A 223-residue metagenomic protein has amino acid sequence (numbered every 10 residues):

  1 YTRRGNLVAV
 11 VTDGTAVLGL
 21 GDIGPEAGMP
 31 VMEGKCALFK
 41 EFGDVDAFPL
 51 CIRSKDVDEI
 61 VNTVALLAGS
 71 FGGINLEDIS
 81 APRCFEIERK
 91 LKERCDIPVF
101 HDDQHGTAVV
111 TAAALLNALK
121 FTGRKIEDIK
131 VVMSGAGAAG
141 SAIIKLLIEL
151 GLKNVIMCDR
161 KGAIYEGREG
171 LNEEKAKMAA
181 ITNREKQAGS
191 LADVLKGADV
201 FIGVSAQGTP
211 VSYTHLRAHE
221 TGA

Functional and structural regions predicted by a protein language model:
Y1-E93, A112, L116-T122: Metallocofactor- and cofactor-centric catalytic cores in central/energy metabolism, strongly enriched
V17, S80-P82, G140, I202 (+2 more regions): Glycine-rich nucleotide phosphate-binding loop and flanking beta-alpha elements of Rossmann-like dinucleotide-binding
E26-P30, C36, V110-V194: Glycine-rich phosphate/diphosphate-binding loop of Rossmann-like nucleotide-binding domains
P49, N75-D78, V99-D102, M157 (+1 more regions): General beta-strand structural signal in soluble alpha/beta enzymes
D58, A176-Y213: A structured beta-alpha segment of the ubiquitous adenosine-cofactor-binding alpha/beta core
C95-A108: Short, acidic/small-residue loops that bind anionic groups at enzyme active sites
D102-D103, T122, A223: Adenosine-phosphate binding glycine-rich loop
T214-T221: Conserved small/polar residues in nucleotide/adenosyl-binding loops
